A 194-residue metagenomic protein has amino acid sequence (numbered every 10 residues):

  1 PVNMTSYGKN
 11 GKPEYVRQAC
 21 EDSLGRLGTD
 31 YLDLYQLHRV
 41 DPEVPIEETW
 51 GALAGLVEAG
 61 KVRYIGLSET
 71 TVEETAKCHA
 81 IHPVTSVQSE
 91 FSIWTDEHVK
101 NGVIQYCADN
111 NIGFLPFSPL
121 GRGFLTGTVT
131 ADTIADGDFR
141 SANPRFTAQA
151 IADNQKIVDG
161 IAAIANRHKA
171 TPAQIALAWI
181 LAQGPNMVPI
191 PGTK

Functional and structural regions predicted by a protein language model:
V2-N3, Y31, D138-A142: Short, basic/glycine-rich phosphate-binding loops at helix/coil junctions that contact nucleotide phosphates
V2-R17, E43: Active-site mouth loops of central-metabolism enzymes
G8, L34, A142-F146: Short amphipathic alpha-helical segments at helix-loop
N10-L27, T71-K77: Short, acidic/polar
E21, D30-D33, G51-A54, E58: Core alpha-helical elements of the protein kinase catalytic domain, predominantly the helix directly N-terminal
L24-E43: Active-site groove signature of glycoside hydrolases
V40-K194: Beta/alpha (TIM)-barrel catalytic core signal, keyed to glycine-rich beta->alpha loops juxtaposed to Asp/Glu that bind
